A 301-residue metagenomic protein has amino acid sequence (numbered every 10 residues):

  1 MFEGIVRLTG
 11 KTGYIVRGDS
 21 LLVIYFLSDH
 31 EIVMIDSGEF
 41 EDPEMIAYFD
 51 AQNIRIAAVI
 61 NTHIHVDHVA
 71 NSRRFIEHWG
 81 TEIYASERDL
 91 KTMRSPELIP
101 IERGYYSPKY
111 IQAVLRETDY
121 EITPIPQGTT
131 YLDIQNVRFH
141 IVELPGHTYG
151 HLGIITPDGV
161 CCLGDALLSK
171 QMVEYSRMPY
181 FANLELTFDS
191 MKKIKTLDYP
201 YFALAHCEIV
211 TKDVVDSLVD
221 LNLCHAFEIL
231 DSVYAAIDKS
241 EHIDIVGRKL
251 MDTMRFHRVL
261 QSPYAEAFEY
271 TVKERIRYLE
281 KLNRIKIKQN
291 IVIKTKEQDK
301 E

Functional and structural regions predicted by a protein language model:
M1-Q52, G153-G164: Conserved beta-strand hairpin/beta-sheet module of binuclear metal-dependent hydrolase folds, prominently
V23, E31, D42-P43, A58-I60 (+9 more regions): A structural signal for the main folded, soluble domain(s) of proteins
M34-G38, A57-H65, Y84-E87, E143-G146 (+2 more regions): Active-site neighborhood of phospho(di)ester-bond hydrolases with catalytic His/Asp-centered motifs
E41, A47-D133: Active-site HxH/HxHxD metal-binding segment of metal-dependent hydrolases
V69, T187, V272: Aromatic/hydrophobic pocket-lining residues that form the small-molecule binding cavity in soluble enzyme cores
T81, A226-Y234, E269: Short, leucine-enriched amphipathic alpha-helices that occur as contiguous helical runs
R138-P145, Y149-L230: Metallo-beta-lactamase
A235-E301: C-terminal regulatory/interaction regions
